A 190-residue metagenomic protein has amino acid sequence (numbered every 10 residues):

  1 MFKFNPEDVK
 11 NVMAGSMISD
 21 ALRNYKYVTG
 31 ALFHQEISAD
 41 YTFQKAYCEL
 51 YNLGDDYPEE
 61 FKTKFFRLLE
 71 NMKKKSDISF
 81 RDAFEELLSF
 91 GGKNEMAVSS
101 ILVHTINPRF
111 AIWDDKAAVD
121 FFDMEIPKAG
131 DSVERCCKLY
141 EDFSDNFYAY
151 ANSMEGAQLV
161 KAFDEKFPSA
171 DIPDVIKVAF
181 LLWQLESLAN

Functional and structural regions predicted by a protein language model:
M1-G91, P108-N190: An N-terminal alpha-helical hairpin/helix-loop-helix interaction module that forms a charged, gly/pro-flexible surface
S99-L102: Cytochrome P450 catalytic-core helices
T105: Short, solvent-exposed loop/turn segments at secondary-structure junctions
